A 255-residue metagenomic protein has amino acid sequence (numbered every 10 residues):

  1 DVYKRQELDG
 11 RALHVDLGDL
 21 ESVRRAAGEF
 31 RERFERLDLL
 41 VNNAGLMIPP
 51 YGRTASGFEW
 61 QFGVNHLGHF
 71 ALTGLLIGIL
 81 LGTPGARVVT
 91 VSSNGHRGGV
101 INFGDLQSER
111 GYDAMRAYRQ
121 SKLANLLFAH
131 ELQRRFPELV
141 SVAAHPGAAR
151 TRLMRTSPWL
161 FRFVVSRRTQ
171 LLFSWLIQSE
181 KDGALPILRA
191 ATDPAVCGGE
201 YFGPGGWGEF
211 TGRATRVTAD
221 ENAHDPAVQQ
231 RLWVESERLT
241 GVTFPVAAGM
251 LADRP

Functional and structural regions predicted by a protein language model:
D1-F161, R238-R254: Rossmann-fold NAD(P)H-dependent dehydrogenase/reductase core
D9, D16, A114-M115, T169 (+2 more regions): Residues at structural and domain junctions
H14, G198-R213, F244-P255: Charge-dense, low-complexity polyampholytic segments
V23, S121, R167-V217, H224-Q230 (+1 more regions): C-terminal helical subdomain
G104-Y112, F161-T169, T211-D220: Short glycine/proline- and charge-enriched loop/turn segments that cap or connect secondary-structure elements
